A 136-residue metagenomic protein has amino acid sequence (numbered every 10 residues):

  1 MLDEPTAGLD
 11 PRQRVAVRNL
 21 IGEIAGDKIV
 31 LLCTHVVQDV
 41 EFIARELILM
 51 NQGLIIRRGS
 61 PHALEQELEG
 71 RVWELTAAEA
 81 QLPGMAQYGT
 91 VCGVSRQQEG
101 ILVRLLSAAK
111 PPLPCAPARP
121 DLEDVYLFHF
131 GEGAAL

Functional and structural regions predicted by a protein language model:
M1-E4, L9: Catalytic Walker B motif of ABC-type/P-loop ATPase nucleotide-binding domains
E4, E41, E123: Acidic-residue sensor for enzyme active/binding pockets
P11-Q13: Helix N-cap at the start of a conserved alpha-helix in ABC-type nucleotide-binding domains
R18, E65, E123-L127: Conserved protein kinase catalytic domain
N19-L105: ABC transporter nucleotide-binding domain
G93-L136: C-terminal coupling/interaction segments
